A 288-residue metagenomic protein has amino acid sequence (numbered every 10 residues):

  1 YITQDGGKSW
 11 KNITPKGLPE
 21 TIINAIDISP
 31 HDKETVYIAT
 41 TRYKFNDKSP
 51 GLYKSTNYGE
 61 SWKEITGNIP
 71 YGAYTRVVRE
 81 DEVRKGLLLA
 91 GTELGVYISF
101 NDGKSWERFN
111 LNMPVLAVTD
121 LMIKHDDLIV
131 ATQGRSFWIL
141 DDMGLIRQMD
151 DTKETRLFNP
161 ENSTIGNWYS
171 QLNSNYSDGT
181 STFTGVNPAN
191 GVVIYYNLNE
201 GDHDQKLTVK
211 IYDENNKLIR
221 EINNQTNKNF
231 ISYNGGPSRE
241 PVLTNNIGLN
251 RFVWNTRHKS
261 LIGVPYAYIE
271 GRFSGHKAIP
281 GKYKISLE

Functional and structural regions predicted by a protein language model:
Y1-T182, A189-V192, N223, G236: Beta-propeller blade termini and top-face loops
E34, G86, D202-D204, K217-I219 (+1 more regions): Residue-level signal for secondary-structure boundary sites
Y169-T208, Y212, L249-V253: Contiguous beta-strand segments within globular domains
D204-N224, K228, L287: Extended low-complexity, serine/threonine- and proline-enriched intrinsically disordered segments
L218-S274: Glycine-centered tight-turn motifs at strand-turn-strand junctions
R257, S286-E288: Beta-strand-rich extracellular modules
G275-I279: Surface-exposed, short loops/turns at beta-strand junctions within beta-sandwich domains
